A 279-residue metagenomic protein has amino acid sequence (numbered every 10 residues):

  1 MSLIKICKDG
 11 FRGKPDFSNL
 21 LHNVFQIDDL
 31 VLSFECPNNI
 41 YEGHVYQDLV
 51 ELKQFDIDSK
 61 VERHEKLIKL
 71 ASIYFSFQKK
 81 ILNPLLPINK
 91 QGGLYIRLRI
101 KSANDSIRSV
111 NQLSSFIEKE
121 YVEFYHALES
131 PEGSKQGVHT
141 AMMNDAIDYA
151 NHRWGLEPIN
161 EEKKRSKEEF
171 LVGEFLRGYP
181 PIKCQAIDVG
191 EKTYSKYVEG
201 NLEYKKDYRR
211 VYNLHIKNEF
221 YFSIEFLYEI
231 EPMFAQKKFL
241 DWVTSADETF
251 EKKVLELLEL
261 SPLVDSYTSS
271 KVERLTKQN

Functional and structural regions predicted by a protein language model:
M1-Y208, F226-N279: N-terminal targeting sequences that direct proteins away from the cytosol to non-cytosolic compartments
K205-K217: Short, surface-exposed beta-strand/loop micro-motifs that present aromatic residues
K217-F226: Short coil-to-beta-strand
